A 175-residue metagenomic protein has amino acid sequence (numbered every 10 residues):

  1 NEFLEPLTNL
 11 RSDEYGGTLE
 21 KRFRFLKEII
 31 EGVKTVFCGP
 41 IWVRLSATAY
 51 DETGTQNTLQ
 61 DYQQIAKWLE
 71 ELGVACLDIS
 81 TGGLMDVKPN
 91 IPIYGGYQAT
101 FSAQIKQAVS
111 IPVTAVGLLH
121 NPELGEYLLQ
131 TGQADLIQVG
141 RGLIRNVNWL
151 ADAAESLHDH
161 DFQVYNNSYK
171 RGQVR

Functional and structural regions predicted by a protein language model:
N1-R175: Flavin-dependent oxidoreductase catalytic cores
